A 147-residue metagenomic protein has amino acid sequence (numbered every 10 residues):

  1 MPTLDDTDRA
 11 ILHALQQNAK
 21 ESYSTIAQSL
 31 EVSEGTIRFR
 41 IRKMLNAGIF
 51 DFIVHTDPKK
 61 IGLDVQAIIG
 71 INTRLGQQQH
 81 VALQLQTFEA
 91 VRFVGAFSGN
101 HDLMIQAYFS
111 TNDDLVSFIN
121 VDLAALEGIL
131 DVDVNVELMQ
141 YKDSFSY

Functional and structural regions predicted by a protein language model:
M1-Y147: A compositional/biophysical signature of low hydrophobicity enriched in polar/charged and small residues
